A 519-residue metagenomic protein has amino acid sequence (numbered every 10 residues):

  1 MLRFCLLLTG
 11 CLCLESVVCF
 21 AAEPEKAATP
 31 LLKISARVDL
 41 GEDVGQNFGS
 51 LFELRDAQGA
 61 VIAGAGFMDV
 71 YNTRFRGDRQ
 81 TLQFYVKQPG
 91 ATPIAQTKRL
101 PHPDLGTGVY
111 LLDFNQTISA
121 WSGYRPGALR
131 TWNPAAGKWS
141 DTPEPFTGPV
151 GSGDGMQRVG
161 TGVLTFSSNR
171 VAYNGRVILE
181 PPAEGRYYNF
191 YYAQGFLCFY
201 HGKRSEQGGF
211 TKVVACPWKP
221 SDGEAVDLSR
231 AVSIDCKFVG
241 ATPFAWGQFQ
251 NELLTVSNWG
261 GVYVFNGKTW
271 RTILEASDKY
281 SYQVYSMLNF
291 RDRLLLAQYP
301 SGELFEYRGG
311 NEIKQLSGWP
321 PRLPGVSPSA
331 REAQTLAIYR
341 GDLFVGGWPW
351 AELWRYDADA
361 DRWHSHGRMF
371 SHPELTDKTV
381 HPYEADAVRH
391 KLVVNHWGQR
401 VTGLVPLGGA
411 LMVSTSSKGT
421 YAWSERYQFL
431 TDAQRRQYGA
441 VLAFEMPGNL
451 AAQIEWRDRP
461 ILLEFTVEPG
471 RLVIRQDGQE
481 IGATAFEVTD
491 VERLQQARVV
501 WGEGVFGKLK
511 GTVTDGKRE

Functional and structural regions predicted by a protein language model:
M1-L2: N-terminal secretory signal peptides that target proteins for export/translocation
C5-S16: Bacterial N-terminal signal peptides
C19-A21: Boundary at the C-terminal end of the N-terminal hydrophobic targeting segment
E23-S50, V70-T107, D113-Q116, A120 (+11 more regions): Trp- and S/T/G-rich repeat-edge/linker motifs of beta-rich repeat architectures
L51-D56, L407: Beta-propeller blade termini
V380, A483-V513: Flexible glycan-contacting loops in extracellular carbohydrate-active proteins
G448-N449, Q453, I481, F506-E519: Extended recognition patches within non-cytosolic domains
W456-F486: Carbohydrate-binding surfaces in secreted/extracellular proteins
